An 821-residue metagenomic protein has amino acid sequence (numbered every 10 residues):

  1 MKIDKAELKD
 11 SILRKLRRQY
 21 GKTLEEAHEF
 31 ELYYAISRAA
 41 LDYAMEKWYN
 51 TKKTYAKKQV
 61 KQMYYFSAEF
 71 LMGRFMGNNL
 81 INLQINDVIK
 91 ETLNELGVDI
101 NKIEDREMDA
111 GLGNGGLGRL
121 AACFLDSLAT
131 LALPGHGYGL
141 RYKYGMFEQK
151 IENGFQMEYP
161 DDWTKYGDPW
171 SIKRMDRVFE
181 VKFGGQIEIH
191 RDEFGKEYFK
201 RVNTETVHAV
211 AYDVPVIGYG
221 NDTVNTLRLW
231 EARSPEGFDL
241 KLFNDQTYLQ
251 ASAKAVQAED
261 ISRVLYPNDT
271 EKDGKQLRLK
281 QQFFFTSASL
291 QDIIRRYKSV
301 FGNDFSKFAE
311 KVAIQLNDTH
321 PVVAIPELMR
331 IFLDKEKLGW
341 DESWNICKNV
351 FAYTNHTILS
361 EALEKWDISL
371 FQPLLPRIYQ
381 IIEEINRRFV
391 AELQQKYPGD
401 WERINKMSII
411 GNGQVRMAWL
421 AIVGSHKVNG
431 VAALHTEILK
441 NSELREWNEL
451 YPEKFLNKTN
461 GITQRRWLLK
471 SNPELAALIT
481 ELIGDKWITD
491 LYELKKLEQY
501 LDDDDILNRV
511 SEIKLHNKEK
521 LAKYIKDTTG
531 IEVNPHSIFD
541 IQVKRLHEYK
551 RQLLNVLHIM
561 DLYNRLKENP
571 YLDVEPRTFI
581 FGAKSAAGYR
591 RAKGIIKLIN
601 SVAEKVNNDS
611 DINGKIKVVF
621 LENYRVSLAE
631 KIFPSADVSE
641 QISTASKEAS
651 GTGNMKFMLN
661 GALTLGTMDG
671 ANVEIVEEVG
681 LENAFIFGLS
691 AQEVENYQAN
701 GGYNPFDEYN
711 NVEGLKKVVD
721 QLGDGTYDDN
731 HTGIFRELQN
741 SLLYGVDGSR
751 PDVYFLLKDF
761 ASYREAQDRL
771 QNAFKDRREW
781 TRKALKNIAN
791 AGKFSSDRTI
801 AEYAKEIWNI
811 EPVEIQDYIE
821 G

Functional and structural regions predicted by a protein language model:
M1-G821: A conserved ligand/cofactor-binding region detector
